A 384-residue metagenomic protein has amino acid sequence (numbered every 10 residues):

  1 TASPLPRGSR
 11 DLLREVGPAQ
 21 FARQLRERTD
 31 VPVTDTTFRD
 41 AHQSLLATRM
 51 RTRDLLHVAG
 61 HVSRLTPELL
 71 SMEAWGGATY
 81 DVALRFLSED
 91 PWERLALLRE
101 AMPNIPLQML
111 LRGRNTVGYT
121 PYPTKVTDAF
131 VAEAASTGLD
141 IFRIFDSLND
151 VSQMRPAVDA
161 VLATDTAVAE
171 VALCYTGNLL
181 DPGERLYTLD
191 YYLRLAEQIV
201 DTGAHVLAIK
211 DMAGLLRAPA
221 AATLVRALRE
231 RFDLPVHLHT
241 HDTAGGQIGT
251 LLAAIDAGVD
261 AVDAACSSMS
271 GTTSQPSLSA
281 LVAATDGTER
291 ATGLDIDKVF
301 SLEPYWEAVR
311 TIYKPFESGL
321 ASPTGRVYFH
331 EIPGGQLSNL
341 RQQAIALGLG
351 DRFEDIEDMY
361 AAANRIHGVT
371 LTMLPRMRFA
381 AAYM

Functional and structural regions predicted by a protein language model:
T1-R143, S147-M384: Catalytic cores and adjacent flexible loops of soluble metabolic enzymes that perform enolate/carbanion chemistry on
